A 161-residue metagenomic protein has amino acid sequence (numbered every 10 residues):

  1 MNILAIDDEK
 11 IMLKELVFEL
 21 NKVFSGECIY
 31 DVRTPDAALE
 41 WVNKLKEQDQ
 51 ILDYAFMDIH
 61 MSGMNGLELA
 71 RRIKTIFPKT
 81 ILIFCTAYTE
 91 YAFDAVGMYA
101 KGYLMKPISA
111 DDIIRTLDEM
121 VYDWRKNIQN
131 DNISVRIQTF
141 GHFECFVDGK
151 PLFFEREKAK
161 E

Functional and structural regions predicted by a protein language model:
M1, G26-E27, T80: A structural micro-motif
M1-M12, L16-L20, A55: Conserved acidic segment of CheY-like receiver
D7, Y30-R33: Short beta-to-alpha connector loops in regulatory alpha/beta signaling domains
K22, P35, L39-V42, D49-K126: CheY-like receiver
C28-I29, Y103, I137: Generic structural signal for residues in well-ordered beta-strands
G97, H142, A159: ATP/adenylate-binding site constellation spanning eukaryotic-like Ser/Thr protein kinases, ABC-transporter
W124-P151: Short, Lys/Arg-enriched segments at the junction into DNA-binding effector domains of transcriptional regulators
F153-E161: Short amphipathic alpha-helical recognition elements used for nucleic-acid or partner binding across transcription
